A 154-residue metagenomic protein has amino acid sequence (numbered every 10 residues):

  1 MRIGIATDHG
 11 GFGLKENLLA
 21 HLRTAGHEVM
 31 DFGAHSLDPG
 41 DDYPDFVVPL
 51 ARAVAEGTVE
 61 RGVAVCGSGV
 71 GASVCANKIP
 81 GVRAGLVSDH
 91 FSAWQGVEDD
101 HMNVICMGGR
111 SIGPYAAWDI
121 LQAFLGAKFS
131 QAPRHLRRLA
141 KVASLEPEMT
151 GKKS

Functional and structural regions predicted by a protein language model:
M1, I5-E28: Glycine-rich phosphate/diphosphate-binding loop of Rossmann-like nucleotide-binding domains
R2-A6, G10-G11, H90-S154: C-terminal binding/interaction regions
K15, V47, A72, A117-W118 (+1 more regions): A general structural signal for well-ordered alpha-helical segments in protein cores
A25, I79-P80, D100: Short, structured coil segments at secondary-structure junctions
E28-P39: A short beta-strand-loop structural module common to alpha/beta enzyme folds
D42: N-terminal entry motif of extracellular EGF-like repeats
F46-L86: Helix-adjacent hinge/juxtasegments
